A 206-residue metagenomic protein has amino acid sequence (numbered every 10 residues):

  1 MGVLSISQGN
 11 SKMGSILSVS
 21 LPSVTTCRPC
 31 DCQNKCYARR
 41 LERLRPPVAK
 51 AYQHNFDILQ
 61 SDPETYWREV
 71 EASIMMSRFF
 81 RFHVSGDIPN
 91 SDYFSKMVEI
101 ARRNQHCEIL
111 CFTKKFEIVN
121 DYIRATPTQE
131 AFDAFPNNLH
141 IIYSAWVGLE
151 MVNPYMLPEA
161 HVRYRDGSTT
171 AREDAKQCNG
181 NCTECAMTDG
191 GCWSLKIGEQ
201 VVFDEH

Functional and structural regions predicted by a protein language model:
M1-H206: Class I S-adenosyl-L-methionine
